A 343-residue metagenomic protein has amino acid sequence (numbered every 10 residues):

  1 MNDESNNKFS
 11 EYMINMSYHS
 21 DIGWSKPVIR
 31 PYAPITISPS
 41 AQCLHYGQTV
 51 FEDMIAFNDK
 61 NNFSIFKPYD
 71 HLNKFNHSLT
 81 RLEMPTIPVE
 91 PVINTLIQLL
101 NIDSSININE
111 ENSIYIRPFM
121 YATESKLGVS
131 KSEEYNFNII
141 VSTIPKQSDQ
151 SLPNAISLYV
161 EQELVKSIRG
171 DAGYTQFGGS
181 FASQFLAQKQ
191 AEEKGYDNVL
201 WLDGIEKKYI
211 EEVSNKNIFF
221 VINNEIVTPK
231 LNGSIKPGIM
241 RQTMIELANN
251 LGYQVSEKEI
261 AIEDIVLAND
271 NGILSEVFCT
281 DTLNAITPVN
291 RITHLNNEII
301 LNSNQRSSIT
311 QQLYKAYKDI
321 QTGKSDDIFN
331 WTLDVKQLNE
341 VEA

Functional and structural regions predicted by a protein language model:
M1-L99, F119, K126-A343: Helix-start/capping segments and mature chain N-termini
L99-E111: Charged, gly/pro-rich active-site loop segments
N109-Y121: Extended, Lys/Arg-enriched charged tracts that mediate electrostatic binding to polyanionic substrates
